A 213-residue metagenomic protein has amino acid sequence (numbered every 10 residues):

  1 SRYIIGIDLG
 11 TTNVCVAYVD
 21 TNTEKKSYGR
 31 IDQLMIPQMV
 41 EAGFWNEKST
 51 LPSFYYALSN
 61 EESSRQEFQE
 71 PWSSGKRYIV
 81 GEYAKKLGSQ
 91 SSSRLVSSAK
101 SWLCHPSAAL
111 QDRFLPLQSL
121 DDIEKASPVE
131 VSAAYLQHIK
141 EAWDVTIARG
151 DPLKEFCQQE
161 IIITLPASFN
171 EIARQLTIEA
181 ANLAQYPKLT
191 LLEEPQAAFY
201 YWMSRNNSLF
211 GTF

Functional and structural regions predicted by a protein language model:
S1-R2, T190-F213: Conserved phosphate-binding catalytic cores of ATP/NTP-utilizing and phosphoryl-transfer enzymes
R2-L9, I162: Short glycine-aspartate micro-motif
I7-N13, P195, F213: A short acidic Gly-Thr/Ser loop motif
T11, D20-V40, M203: Von Willebrand factor
V14-Y18, S53-Y56: Short beta-strand scaffold segments in enzyme catalytic cores
Y18, A173-T177, Y201-R205: Short acidic, glycine/serine/threonine-rich loops at helix termini
G29-L183, E193: Phosphate-binding loop and its immediate beta->loop->alpha context in nucleotide/phosphate-handling enzymes
